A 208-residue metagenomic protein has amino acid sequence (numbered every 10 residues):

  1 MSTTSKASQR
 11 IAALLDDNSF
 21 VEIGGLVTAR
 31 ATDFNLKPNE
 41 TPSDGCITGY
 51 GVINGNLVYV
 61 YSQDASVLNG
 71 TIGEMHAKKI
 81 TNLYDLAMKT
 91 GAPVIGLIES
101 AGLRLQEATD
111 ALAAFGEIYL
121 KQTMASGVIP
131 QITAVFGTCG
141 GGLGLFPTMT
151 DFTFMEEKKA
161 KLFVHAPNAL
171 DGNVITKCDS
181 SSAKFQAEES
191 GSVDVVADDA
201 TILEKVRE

Functional and structural regions predicted by a protein language model:
M1-I132, T138, L143, M149-A160 (+1 more regions): Terminal-region recognition feature
V164-V174, D179-F185: Catalytic or ion-translocation cores adjacent to nucleophile or general acid/base/metal-coordination motifs in diverse
